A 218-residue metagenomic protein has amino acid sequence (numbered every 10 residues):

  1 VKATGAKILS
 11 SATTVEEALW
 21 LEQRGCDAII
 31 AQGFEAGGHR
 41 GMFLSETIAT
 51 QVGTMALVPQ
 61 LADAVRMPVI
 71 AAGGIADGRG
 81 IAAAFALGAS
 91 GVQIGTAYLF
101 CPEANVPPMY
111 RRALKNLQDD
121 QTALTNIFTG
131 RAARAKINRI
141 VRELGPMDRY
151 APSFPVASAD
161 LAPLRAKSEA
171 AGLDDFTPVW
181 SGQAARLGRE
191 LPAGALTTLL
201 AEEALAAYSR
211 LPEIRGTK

Functional and structural regions predicted by a protein language model:
V1-A64, L200: Active-site entrance/lid segments in N-terminal catalytic domains of soluble metabolic enzymes
I8-S10, I29-A31, V69-A72, V92-I94: Hydrophobic faces of well-ordered beta-strands that scaffold small-molecule active sites in alpha/beta enzyme cores
H39-I70, A76-K218: Conserved active-site-proximal phosphate/metal-binding subdomains
